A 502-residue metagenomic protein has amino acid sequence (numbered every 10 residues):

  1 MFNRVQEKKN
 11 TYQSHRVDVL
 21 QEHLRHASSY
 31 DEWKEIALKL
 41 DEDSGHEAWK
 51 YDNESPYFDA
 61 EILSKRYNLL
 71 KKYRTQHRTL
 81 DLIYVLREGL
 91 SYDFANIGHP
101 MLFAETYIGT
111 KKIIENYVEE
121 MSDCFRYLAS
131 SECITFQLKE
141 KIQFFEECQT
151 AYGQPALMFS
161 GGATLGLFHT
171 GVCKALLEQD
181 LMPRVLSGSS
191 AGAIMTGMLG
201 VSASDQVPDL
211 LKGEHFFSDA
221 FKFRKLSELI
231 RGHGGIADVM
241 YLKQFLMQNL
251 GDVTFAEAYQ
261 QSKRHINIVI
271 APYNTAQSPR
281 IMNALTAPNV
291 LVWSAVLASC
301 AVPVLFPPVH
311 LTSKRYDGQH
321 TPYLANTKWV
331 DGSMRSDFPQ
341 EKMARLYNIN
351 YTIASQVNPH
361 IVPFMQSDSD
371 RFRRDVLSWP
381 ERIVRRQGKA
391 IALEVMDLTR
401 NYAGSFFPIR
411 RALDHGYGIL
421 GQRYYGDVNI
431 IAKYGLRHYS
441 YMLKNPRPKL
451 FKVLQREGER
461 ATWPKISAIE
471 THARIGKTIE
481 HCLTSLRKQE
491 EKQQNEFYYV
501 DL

Functional and structural regions predicted by a protein language model:
M1-L186, V201-L502: Patatin-like phospholipase
S187-G188, G192: Gly/Ala-rich beta-loop-alpha elbow adjacent to hydrolase catalytic centers
A193-V201: Short glycine-enriched nucleophile-adjacent loop and the immediately C-terminal alpha-helix near the catalytic center
